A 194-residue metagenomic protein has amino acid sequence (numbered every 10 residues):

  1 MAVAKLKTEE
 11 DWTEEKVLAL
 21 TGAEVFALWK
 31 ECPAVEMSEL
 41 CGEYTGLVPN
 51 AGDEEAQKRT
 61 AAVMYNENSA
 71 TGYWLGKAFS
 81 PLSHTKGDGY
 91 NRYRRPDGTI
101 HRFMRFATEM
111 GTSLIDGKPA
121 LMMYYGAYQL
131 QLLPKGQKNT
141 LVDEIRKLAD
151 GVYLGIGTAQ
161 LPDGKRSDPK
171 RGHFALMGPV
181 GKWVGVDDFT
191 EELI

Functional and structural regions predicted by a protein language model:
A2-I194: Soluble ligand-binding/transfer domains with enclosed cavities or grooves
